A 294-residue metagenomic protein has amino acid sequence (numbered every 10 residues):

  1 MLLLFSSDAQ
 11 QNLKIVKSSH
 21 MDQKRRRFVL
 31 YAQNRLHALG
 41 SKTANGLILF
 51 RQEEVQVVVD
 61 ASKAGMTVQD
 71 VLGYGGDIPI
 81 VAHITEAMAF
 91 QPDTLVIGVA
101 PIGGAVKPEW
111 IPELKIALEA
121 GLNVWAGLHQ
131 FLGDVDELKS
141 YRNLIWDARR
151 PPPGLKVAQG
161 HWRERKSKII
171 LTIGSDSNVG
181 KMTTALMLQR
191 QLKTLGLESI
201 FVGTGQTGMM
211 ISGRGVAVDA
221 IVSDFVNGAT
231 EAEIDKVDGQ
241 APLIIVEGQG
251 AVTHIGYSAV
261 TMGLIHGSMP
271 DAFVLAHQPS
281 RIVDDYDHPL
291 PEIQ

Functional and structural regions predicted by a protein language model:
S18-M66: N-terminal Rossmann-like dinucleotide-binding module
A61-P79, G208-D219: N-terminal beta-loop-helix "entrance" segment that forms/cooperates in small-molecule cofactor or anionic ligand
V71-M88, P101, V106-W110: Glycine-rich, highly charged phosphate/nucleotide-binding loops
P79-I84, W146-A148, I221: Short acidic-hydrophobic, aromatic-tinged amphipathic segments that line or gate anion-handling sites
E113-K115, E119-I169: Extreme N-terminal, non-catalytic leader segments that precede Walker-type/kinase nucleotide-binding cores
A126, Q130-L132, D136, N227-K236 (+2 more regions): Conserved catalytic-core segment of NTP-binding enzymes
K156-S199: Walker A (P-loop) phosphate-binding motif
Q189-D224: N-terminal phosphate/diphosphate-binding loop that engages ATP/GTP or pyrophosphate donors across diverse enzyme folds
